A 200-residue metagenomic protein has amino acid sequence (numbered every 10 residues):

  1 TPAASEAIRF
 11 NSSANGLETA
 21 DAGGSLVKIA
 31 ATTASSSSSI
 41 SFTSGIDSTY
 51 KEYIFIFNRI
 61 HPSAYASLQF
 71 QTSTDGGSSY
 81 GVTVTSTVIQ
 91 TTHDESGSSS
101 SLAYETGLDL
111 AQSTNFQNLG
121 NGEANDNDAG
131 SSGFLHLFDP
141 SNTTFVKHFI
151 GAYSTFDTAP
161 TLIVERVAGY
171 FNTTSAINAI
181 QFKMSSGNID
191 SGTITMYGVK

Functional and structural regions predicted by a protein language model:
A4-S5, F10-N15, D21-K200: Surface-exposed molecular-recognition determinants
